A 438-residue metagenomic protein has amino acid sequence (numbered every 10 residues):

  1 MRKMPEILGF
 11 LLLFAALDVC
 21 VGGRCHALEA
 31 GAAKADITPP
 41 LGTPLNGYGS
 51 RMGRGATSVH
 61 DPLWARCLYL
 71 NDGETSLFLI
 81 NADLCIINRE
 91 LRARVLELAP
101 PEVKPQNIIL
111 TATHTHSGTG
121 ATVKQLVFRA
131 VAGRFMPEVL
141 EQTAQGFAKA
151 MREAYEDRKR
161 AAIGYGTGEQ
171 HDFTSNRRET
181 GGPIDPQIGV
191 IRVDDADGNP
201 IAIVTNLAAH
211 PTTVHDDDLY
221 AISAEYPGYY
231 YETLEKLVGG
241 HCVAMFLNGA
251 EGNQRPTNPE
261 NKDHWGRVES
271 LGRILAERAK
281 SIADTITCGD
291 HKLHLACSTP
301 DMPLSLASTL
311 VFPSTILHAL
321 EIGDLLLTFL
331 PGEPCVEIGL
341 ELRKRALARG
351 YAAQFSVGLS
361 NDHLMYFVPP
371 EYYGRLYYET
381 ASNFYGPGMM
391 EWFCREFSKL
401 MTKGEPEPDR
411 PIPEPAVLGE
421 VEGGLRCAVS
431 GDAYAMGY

Functional and structural regions predicted by a protein language model:
M1-E6: Positively charged n-region of N-terminal signal peptides that target proteins for export
I7-V19: Bacterial N-terminal signal peptides
V21-G23: Intrinsically disordered, low-complexity regions enriched in serine, threonine, proline and polar/charged residues
C25-T111, T115-A276, A283-Y438: Conserved beta-alpha junction segments in alpha/beta enzyme cores
